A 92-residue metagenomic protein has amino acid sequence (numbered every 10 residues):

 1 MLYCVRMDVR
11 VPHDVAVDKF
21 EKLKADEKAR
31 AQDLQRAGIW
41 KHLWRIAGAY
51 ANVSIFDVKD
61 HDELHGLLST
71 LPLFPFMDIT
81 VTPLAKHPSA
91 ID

Functional and structural regions predicted by a protein language model:
M1-D92: Conserved, structured core segments of small domains
